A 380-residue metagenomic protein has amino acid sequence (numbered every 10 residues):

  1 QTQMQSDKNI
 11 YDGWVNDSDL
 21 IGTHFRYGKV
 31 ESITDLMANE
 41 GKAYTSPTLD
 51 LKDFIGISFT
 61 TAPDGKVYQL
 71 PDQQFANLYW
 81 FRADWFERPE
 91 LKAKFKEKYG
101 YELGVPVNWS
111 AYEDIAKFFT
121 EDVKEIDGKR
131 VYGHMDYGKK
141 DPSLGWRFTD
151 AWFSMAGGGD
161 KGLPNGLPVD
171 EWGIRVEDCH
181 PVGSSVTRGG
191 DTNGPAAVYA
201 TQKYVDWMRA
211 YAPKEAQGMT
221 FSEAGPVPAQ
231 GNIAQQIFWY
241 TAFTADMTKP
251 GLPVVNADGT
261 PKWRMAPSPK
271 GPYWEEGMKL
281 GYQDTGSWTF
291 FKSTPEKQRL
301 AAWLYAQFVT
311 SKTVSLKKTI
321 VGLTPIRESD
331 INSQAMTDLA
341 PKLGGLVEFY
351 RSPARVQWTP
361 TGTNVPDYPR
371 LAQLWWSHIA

Functional and structural regions predicted by a protein language model:
Q1, V107-A111, E215-Q230: Short helix-initiation/N-cap motifs at beta->coil->alpha
Q1-K52, R88-E90, K94, V227 (+2 more regions): Extracytoplasmic "Venus flytrap"/periplasmic binding protein-like
Q3-M4, N9-D12, K42-F86, W274-G281 (+1 more regions): A structural signal for short loop-to-beta-strand junctions that line the ligand-binding cleft of periplasmic/secreted
S6-I10, K94-G104, R188-D191, V205-M219 (+2 more regions): A local structural motif
S18-L78, D127, K262-S268, E348: Hinge/lid segment of periplasmic solute-binding proteins
T61-D64, R209-A212, G251-D330, V356 (+1 more regions): Extracytoplasmic/periplasmic substrate-recognition and gating elements
A111-A116, G157-G218, S268: Glycine-centered hinge/linker elements that transmit conformational signals in sensory and ligand-binding systems
P261-K270, T319-I379: Long, aromatic- and glycine/proline-rich binding clefts that accommodate carbohydrate-like moieties
